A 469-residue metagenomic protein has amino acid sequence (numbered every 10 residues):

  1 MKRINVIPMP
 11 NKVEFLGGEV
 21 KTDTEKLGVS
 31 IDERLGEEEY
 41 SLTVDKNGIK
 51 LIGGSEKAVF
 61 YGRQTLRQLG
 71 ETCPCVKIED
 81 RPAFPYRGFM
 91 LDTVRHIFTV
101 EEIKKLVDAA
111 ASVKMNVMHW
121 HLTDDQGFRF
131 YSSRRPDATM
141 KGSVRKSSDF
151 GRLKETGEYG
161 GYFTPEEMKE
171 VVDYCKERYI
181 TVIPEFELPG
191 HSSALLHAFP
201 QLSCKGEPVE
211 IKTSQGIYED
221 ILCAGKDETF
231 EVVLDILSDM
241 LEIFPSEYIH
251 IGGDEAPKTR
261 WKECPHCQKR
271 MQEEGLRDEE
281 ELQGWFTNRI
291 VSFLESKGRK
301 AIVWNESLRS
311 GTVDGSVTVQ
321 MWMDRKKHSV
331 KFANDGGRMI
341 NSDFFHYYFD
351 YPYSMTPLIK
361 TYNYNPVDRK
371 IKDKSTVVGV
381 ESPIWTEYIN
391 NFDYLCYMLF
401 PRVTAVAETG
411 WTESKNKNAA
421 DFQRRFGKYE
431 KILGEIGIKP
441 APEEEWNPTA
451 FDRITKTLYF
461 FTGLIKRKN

Functional and structural regions predicted by a protein language model:
M1-P82, A301-R309, G315, K428-N469: Acidic, contiguous N-terminal accessory segments
E37-E231, D235-Y248, C264, R289 (+2 more regions): Feature activates predominantly on carbohydrate-active enzymes
V94, T123-G127, E187-H191, D254-A256 (+4 more regions): Active-site beta-loop-alpha junctions enriched in small/polar residues
K105, F163-E170, E228-I236, E281-R289 (+6 more regions): Generic recognition of stable, solvent-exposed alpha-helical segments in well-folded globular domains
G127-F130, H191-A194, T259-W261, G311-V313 (+1 more regions): Extracytoplasmic/secreted cell-surface and envelope-processing proteins
E177-R178, K297, D335: Helix C-cap/helix->beta junction micro-motif
H197-Q201, E210-S316, W322-K331: Active-site neighborhood of glycoside hydrolase catalytic domains
K300-E306, T312-V317, W322-N469: Flexible, acidic glycine-rich loops studded with aromatic residues
